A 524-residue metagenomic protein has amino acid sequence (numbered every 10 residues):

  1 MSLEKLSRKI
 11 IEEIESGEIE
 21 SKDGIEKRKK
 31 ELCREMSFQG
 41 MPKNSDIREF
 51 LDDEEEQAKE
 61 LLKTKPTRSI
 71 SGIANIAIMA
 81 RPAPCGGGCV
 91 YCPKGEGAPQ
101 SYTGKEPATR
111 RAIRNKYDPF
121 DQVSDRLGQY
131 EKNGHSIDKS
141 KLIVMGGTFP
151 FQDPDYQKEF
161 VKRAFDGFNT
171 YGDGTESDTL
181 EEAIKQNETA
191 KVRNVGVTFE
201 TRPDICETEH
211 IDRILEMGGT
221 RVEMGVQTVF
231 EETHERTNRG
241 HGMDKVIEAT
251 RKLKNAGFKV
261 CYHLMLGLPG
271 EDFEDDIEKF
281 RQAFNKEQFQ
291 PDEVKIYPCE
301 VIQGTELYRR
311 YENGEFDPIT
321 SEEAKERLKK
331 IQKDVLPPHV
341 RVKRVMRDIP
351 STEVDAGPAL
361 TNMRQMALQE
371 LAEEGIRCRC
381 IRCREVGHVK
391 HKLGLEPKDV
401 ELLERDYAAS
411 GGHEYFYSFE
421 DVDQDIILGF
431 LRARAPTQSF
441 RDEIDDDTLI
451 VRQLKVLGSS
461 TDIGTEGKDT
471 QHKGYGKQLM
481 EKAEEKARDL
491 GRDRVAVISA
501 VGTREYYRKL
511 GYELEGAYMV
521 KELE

Functional and structural regions predicted by a protein language model:
M1-Q122, R126-G174: Flexible, acidic/Gly-rich N-terminal and inter-domain linker regions that tether and position cofactor-handling modules
P84, G88, R341, I450: The −1 position to Zn-ligating cysteines in a subset of zinc-ribbon hairpins
G104-D121, L142, G146-C261, M265-E326 (+1 more regions): Conserved non-cysteine loop/helix-boundary elements of the Radical SAM core domain that shape
E306-Y308, E315-Q332, P338, V345-Q369: Polar, glycine-rich mid-to-C-terminal structural blocks that act as macromolecule-binding/assembly scaffolds
R341-L449, K455-L457, T461-I463, L490 (+1 more regions): Non-catalytic substrate-recognition and accessory regions of acyl/acetyltransferase enzymes
G467-A487: Conserved acetyl-CoA-binding loop-helix of GNAT-fold acetyltransferases
E485-S499: Conserved GNAT acetyl-CoA-binding A-motif
S499-Y518: Conserved active-site alpha-helix within GNAT-family acetyltransferase domains
